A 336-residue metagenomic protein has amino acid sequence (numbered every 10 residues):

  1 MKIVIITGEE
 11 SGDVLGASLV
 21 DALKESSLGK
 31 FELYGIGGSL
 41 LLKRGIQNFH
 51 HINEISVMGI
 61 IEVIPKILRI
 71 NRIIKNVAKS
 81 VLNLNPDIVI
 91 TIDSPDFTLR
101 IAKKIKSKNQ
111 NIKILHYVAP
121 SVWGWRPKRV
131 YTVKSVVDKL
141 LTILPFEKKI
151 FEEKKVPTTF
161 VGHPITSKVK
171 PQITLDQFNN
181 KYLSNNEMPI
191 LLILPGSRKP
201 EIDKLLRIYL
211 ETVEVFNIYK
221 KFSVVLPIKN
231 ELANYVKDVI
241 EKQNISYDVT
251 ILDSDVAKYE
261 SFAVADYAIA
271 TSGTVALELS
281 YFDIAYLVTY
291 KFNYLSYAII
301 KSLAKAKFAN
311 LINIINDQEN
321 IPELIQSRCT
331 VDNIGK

Functional and structural regions predicted by a protein language model:
M1-K336: Nucleotide-activated sugar donor-binding and catalytic core shared by glycosyltransferases and related lipid-linked
